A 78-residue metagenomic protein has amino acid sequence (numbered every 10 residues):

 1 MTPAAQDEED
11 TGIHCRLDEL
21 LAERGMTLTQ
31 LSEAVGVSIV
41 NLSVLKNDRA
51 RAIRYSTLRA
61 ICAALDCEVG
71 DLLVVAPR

Functional and structural regions predicted by a protein language model:
M1-M26: A short, Lys/Arg-rich alpha-helix, primarily the initiator
D18, T29, R59: Residues within the helices of the helix-turn-helix
L21, S32, C62: The alpha-helix within a helix-turn-helix
G25-V44: Short alpha-helical DNA-recognition segment
S38, R49, A76: The DNA-recognition helices of helix-turn-helix-type DNA-binding domains
K46, T57, A76: DNA major-groove recognition helix of helix-turn-helix
R49-A60: Short, basic-rich loop-to-helix N-cap that marks the start of a DNA-contacting helix
D66-R78: Short C-terminal boundary/hinge segments that cap the last helix of small helical domains
